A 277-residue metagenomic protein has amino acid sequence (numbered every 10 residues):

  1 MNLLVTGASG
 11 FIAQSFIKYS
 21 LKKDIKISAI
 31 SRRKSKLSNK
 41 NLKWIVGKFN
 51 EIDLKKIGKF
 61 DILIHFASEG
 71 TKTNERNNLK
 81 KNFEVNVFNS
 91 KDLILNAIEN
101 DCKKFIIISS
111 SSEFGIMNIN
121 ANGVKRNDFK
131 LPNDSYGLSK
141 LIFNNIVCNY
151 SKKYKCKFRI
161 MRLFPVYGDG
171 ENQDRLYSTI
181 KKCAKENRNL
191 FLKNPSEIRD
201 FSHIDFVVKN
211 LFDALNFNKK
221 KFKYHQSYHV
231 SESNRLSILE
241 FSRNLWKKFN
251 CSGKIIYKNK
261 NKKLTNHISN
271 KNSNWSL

Functional and structural regions predicted by a protein language model:
L3-K23: N-terminal Rossmann NAD(P)H-binding glycine-rich loop of SDR-like oxidoreductase domains
T6, D61-F66, I107-I108, H229: Rossmann-fold scaffold of SDR-type NAD(P)-dependent oxidoreductases
I30-K34: N-terminal Rossmann-fold cofactor-binding loop
K48-V85: NAD(P)H-binding glycine-rich loop region in Rossmannoid oxidoreductase-like domains and their noncatalytic homologs
F83-S90, I106, S139-K140: Short alpha-helix in the Rossmann-fold core of NAD(P)-dependent oxidoreductases
K91-S135: Conserved Rossmann-fold NAD(P)-dependent oxidoreductase catalytic core, especially the SDR/UDP-sugar
L141, N145-R199, I204-D213, N244-W246: NAD(P)-dependent short-chain dehydrogenase/reductase
A184-L277: C-terminal substrate-binding subdomain of Rossmann-fold SDR/epimerase-dehydratase oxidoreductases
